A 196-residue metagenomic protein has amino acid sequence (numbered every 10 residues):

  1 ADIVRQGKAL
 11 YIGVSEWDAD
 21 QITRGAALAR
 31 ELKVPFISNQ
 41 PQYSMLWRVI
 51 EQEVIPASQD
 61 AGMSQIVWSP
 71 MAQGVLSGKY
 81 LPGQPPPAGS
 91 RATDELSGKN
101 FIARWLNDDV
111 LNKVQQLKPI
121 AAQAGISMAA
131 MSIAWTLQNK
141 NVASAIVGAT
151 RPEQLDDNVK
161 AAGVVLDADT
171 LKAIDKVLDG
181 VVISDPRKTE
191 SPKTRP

Functional and structural regions predicted by a protein language model:
A1-L178: Beta/alpha (TIM)-barrel catalytic core signal, keyed to glycine-rich beta->alpha loops juxtaposed to Asp/Glu that bind
I146, T194-P196: C-terminal extensions of enzymes
E153, D179, R187-K188, P196: Flavin-dependent oxidoreductase catalytic cores
S184: Substrate/cofactor-recognition hotspot
